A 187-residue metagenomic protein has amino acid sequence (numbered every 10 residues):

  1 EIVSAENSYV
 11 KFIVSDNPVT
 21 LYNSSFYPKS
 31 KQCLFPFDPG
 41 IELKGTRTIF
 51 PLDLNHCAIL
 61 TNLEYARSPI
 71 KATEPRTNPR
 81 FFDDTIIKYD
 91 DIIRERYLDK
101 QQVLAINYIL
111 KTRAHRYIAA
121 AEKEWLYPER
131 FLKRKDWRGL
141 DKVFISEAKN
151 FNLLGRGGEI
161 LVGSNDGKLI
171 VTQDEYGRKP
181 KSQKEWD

Functional and structural regions predicted by a protein language model:
E1-D187: Alpha-helical structural context detector biased toward long hydrophobic helices
